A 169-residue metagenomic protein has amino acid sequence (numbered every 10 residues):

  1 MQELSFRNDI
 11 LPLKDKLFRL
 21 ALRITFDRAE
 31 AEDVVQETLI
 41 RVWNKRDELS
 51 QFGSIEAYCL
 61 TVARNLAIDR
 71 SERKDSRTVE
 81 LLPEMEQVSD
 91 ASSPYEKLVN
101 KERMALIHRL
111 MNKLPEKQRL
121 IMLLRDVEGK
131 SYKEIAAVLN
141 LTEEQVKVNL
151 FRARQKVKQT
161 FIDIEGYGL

Functional and structural regions predicted by a protein language model:
M1-R19, A29-E32, W43: A short, charge-rich alpha-helical start-of-domain segment used by transcription regulators
F6, A105-L114: Short amphipathic alpha-helical boundary/capping segments
R19, D33-I40, G53-N65: Structural recognition of an alpha-helix C-terminal capping motif at a helix-to-coil junction
L39-S54, R73: Sigma70-family region 2
S50, T61-L81, N100: Arg/Lys-rich amphipathic alpha helix in sigma70-family domain 2
M85-R109: Acidic, proline/glycine-rich intrinsically disordered inter-domain spacer in sigma factors
I121-R125: A short pre-motif secondary-structure segment
L139-D163: DNA-recognition helix of helix-turn-helix
